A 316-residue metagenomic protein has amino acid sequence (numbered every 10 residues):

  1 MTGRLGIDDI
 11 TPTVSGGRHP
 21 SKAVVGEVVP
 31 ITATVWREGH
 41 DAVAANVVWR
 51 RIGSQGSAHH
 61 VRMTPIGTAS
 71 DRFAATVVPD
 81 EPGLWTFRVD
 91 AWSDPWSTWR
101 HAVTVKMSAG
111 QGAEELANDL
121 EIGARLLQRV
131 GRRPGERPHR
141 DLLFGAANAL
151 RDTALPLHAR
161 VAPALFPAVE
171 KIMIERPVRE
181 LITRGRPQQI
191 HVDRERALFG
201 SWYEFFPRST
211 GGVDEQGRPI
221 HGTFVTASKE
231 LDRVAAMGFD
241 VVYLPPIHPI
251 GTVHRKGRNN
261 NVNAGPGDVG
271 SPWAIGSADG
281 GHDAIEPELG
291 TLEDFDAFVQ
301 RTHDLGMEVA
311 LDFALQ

Functional and structural regions predicted by a protein language model:
M1-E38, W99-P134: Non-catalytic, glycine-rich low-complexity segments
E38-V78, A102: Aromatic-rich carbohydrate-binding modules that target alpha-glucans
T64-R186: Extended acidic/polar, glycine-enriched regions that form or flank non-catalytic beta-rich accessory modules
R176-L198, E308: N-terminal carbohydrate-binding accessory modules
R196-G222, I250-Q300: Aromatic- and acidic-residue-enriched carbohydrate-binding clefts of CAZyme catalytic domains
G222-V234: Short, acidic/polar
L231-H248, A274-Q316: Substrate-binding cleft of carbohydrate-active enzyme catalytic domains
